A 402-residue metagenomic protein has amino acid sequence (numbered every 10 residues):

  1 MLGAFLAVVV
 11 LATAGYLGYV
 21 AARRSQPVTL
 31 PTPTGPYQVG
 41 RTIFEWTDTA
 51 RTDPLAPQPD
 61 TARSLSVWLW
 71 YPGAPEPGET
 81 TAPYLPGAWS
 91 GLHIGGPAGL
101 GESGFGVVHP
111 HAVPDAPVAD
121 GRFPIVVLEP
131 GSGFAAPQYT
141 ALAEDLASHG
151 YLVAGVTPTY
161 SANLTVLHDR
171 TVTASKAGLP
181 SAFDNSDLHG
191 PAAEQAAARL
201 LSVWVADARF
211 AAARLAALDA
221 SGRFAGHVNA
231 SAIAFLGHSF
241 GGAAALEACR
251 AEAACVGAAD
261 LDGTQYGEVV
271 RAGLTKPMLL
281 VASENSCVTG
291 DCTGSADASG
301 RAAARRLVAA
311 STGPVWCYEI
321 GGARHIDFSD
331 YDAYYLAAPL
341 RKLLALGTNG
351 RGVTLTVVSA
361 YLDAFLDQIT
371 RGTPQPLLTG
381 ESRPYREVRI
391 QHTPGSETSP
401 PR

Functional and structural regions predicted by a protein language model:
M1-L11: N-terminal Sec-pathway targeting helices
V20-V126, G347-R351: Domain-level recognition of soluble alpha/beta enzyme cores, biased toward histidine phosphatases/phosphomutases
R24-Q26, A74-E76, I320-I326, Y331-R402: Alpha/beta-hydrolase-fold serine-hydrolase catalytic core, especially in secreted/extracellular enzymes
T52-A56, Q195-L201, L343-T356: Active-site rim elements
P77, V107-V166, V288-G290: Short substrate-entry loop that stabilizes the transition state in hydrolases
Y160, T165-H227: Alpha/beta-hydrolase active-site loop
A211-G273: Primarily recognizes the serine-hydrolase "nucleophile elbow" in alpha/beta-hydrolase and SGNH/GDSL folds
V256-H325: The feature captures the conserved acid-bearing segment of alpha/beta-hydrolase catalytic domains
